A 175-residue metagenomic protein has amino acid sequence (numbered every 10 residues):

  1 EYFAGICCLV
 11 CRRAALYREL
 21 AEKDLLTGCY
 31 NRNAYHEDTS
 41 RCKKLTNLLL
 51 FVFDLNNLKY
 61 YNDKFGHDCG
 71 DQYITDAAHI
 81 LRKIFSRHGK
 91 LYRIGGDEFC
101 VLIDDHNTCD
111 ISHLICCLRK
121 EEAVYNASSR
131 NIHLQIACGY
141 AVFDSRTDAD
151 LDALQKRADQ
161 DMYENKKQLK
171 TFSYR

Functional and structural regions predicted by a protein language model:
E1-L25, R32-K43, N47: Signal-transducing coiled-coil linker helices
Y17-E37, F53-H67, T75: Conserved nucleotide-binding and Mg2+-coordinating catalytic segments in signaling enzymes
L49-D54, L91: Active-site-flanking beta-strand signature of metal-NTP-handling nucleotidyl enzymes and homologous cyclase-like
L58, A77, F99, C138: Hydrophobic framework residues that shape the active-site pocket of cyclic nucleotide turnover catalytic cores
C69-H88: Active-site-proximal alpha-helical element of nucleotidyl cyclase-like catalytic domains and analogous helices
Y73, C100-L118: Short helix/loop segment flanking the catalytic signature motif in cyclic-nucleotide metabolism enzymes
K90-R93, I132: A short pre-motif secondary-structure segment
S112-R119, N126-S129, F143-Y174: Catalytic-core segments of nucleotide cyclases and related cyclic-nucleotide turnover enzymes
